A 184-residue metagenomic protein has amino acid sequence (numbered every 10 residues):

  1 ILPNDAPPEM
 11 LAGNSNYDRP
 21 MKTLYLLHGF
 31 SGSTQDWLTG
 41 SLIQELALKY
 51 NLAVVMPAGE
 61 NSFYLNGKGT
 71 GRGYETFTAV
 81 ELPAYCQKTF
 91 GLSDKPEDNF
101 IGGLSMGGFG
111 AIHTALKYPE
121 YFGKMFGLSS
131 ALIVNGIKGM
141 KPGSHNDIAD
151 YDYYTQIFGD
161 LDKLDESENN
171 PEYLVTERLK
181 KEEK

Functional and structural regions predicted by a protein language model:
I1-K184: Non-catalytic cap/lid and distal C-terminal segments of serine-dependent acyl enzymes
